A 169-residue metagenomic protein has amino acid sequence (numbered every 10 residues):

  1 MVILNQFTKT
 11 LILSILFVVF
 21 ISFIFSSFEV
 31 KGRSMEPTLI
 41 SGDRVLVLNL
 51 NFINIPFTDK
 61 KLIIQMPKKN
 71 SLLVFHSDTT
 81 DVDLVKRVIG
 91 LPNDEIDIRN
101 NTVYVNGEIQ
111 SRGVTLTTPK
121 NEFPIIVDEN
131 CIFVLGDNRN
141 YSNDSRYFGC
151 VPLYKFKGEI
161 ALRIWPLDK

Functional and structural regions predicted by a protein language model:
M1-Q6: Short, Lys/Arg-rich N-terminal segment immediately upstream of the first membrane anchor
F7-T10, V18-P119, P124: Feature for secretory/organellar precursors and membrane-associated catalytic proteins
F28, K86-I89, I132, S145 (+1 more regions): Short glycine- and Lys/Arg-enriched binding-loop motifs that mark or flank ligand-binding interfaces
N51, R146-P152, G158-K169: Extracytoplasmic/periplasmic terminal helices and flexible tails
T58-K60, S145-F148: Short, solvent-exposed loop/turn segments at secondary-structure boundaries
I125-C131: Active-site metal-binding motif and surrounding structural segment of the metallo-beta-lactamase
G136: Phosphate/adenylate-binding glycine loop and adjacent helical scaffold
Y141-S142: Active-site environment of divalent metal-dependent phosphoester hydrolases
